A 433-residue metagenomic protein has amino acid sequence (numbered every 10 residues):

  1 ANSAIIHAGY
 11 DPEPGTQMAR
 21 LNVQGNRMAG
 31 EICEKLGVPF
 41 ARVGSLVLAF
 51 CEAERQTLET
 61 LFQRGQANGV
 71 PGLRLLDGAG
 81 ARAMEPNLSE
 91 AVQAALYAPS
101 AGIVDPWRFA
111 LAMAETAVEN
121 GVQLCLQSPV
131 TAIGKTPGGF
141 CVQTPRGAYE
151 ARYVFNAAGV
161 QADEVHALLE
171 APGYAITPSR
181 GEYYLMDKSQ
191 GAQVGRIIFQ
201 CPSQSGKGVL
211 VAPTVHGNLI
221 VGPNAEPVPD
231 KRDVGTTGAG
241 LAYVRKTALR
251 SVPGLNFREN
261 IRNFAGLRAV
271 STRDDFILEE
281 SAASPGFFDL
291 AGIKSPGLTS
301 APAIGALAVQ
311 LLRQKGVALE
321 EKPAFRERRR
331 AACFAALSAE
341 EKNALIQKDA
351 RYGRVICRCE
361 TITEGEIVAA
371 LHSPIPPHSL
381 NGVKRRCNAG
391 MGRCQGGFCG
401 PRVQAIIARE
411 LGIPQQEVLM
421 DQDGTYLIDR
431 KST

Functional and structural regions predicted by a protein language model:
A4-M84, Q93, G208-V209: Dinucleotide-binding Rossmann-like beta1-alpha1 core, especially the glycine-rich loop that anchors the ADP
R42, L76-G78, L126-S128, T144 (+1 more regions): Short loop/edge segments at beta-strand edges and connector loops that shape dinucleotide/nucleotide cofactor-binding
L96-Y153: Helical element adjacent to the flavin cofactor pocket in flavoenzyme catalytic cores
A112, P202, G206, V215-H216 (+5 more regions): C-terminal catalytic lobe of FAD-dependent flavoproteins
I133-G222, E226-T237, K246, L255 (+1 more regions): Flavin-dependent oxidoreductases
C357-C359, C394, C399: Short cysteine clusters
T433: Conserved small/polar residues in nucleotide/adenosyl-binding loops
